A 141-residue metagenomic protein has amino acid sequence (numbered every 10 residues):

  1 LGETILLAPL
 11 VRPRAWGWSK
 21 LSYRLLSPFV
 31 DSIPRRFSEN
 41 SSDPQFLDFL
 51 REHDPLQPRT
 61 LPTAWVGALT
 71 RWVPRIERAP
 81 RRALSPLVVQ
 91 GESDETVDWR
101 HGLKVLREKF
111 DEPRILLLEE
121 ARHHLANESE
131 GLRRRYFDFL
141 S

Functional and structural regions predicted by a protein language model:
L1-A64: Alpha/beta-hydrolase-fold enzymes
T4, V88, I115-L116: Conserved beta-strand scaffold positions in the cores of enzyme catalytic domains, especially in NTP/NDP-utilizing
Q57-P58, E92-V97: Acidic catalytic loop of the alpha/beta-hydrolase fold
T60-A79, L84: Active-site nucleophile elbow and catalytic-triad environment of alpha/beta-hydrolase enzymes
A68, H101-K104, R135, F139: Alpha-helical elements of Rossmann-like donor-binding domains used by nucleotide-donor carbohydrate transfer enzymes
R82, V88-D94: Short beta-strand/loop motif that positions the catalytic acidic residue of the alpha/beta-hydrolase fold
L84, D98-E108: Short alpha-helix in the alpha/beta-hydrolase fold that links the catalytic acid
E112-S141: Catalytic active-site module of serine/aspartate enzymes centered on a nucleophile-bearing elbow/loop
